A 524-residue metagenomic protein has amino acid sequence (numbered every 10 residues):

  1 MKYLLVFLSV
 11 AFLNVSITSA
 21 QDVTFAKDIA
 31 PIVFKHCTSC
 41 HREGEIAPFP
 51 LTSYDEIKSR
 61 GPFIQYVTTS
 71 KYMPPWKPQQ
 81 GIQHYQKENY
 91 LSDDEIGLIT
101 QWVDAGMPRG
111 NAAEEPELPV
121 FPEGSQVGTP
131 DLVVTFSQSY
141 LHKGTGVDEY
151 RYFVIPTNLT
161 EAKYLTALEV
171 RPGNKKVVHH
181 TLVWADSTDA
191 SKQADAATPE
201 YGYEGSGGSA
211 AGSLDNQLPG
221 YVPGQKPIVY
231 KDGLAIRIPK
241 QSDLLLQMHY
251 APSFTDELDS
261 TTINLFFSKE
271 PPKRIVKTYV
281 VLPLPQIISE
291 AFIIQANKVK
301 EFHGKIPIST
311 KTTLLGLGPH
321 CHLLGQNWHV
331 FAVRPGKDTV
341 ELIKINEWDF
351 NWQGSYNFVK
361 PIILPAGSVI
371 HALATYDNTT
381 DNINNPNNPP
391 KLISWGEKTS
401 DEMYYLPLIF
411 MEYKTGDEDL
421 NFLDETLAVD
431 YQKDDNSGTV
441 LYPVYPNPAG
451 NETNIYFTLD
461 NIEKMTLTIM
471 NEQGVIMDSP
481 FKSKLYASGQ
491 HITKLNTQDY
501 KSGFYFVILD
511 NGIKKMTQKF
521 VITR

Functional and structural regions predicted by a protein language model:
M1-V23, V429-Y431, L495: Bacterial Sec-dependent N-terminal signal peptides
S19-F153, D243-Q247: Aromatic- and Gly/Pro-enriched helix-to-coil junctions and flexible linker segments
E43, S187, R334-G336, Q473 (+1 more regions): Solvent-exposed strand-loop boundary residues in beta-sheet-rich modules
P48, Y152, S260-T262, K305 (+4 more regions): Well-ordered beta-strand positions in beta-sheet-rich domains
W76-E88, E114-Y164, E169-T313, G318-E425: Beta-strand-centric surfaces of beta-sandwich/beta-rich domains
V103, Y250-P252, A374-N378, N471 (+1 more regions): Surface-exposed loop/turn motifs at beta-strand-loop junctions within extracellular Ig-like and Fibronectin type III
K414-Y445, D460: Residue-level detector of functionally pivotal "anchor" positions at catalytic/ligand-binding pockets or at interdomain
D435-Y445, A449-R524: C-terminal outer-membrane/trafficking sorting elements
